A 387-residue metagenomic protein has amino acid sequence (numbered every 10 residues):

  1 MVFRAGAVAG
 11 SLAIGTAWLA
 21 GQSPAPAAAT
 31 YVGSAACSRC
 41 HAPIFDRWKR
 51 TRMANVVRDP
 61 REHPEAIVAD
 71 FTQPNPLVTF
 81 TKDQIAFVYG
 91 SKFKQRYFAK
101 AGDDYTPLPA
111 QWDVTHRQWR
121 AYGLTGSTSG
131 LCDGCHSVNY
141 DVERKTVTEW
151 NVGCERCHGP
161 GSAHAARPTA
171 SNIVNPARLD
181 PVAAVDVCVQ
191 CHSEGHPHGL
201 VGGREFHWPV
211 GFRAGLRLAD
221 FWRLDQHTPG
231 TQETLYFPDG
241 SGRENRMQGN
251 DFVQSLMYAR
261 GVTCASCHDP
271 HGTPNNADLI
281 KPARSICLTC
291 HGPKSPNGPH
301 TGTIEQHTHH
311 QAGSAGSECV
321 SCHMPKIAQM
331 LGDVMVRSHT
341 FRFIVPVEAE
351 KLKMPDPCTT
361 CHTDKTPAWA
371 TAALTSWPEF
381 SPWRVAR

Functional and structural regions predicted by a protein language model:
M1-V2: N-terminal secretory signal peptides that target proteins for export/translocation
A5-A17: Bacterial N-terminal signal peptides
W18-P24: Signal peptide processing junction and immediate N-terminal pro/mature segment of secreted/exported proteins
P24, A28, A35, P43-P109 (+3 more regions): Primarily the internal scaffold of c-type cytochrome electron-transfer domains, especially repeated/multiheme c-type
T106-L131: A short, surface-exposed interaction/processing loop segment used at functional sites
G130-D133, S255: Short, contiguous clusters of charged residues that form electrostatic/catalytic patches at enzyme active sites, used
C132-S137, V142: Conserved catalytic alpha/beta cores of large enzymes that bind or transform nucleotide phosphates and polynucleotides
